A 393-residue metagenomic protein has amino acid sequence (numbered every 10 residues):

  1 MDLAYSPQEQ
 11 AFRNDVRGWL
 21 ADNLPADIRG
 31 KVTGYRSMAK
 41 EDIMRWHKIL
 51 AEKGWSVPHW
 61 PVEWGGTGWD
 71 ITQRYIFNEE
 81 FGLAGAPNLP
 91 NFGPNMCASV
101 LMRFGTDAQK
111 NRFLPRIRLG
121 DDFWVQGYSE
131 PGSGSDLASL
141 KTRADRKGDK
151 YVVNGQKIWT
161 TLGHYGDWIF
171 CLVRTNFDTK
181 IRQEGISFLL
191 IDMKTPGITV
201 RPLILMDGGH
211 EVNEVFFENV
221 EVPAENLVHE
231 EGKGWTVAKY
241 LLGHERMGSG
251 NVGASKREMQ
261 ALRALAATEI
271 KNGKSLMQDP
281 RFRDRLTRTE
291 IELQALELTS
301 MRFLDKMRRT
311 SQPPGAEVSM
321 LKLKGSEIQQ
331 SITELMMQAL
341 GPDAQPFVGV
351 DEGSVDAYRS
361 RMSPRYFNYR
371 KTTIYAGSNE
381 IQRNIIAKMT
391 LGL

Functional and structural regions predicted by a protein language model:
D2, T72, I76-F77, M96 (+4 more regions): Glycine-rich phosphate/cofactor-binding loops in nucleotide/flavin-utilizing enzymes
I28-S37, K271, Q294-G353: C-terminal helix-coil-helix/basic helical segment that borders enzyme active sites and/or dimer interfaces and provides
A51-N111, P115-D121, L162-W168, L293 (+4 more regions): Internal helix-loop-helix
G120-Y128, C171-L172: A short, Trp-centered hydrophobic/proline-enriched beta-strand micro-motif
T142-D145: A structural signal for short hydrophobic beta-strand segments in well-ordered beta-sheet cores
D149-K150, N154-R201: A short core secondary-structure module
I158-H164, M206-D207, K371-S378: Glycine-rich phosphate/pyrophosphate-binding beta-alpha loops
I198-L298, T372, K388: Glycine-rich beta->alpha junctions and the first turn(s) of the following alpha-helix
